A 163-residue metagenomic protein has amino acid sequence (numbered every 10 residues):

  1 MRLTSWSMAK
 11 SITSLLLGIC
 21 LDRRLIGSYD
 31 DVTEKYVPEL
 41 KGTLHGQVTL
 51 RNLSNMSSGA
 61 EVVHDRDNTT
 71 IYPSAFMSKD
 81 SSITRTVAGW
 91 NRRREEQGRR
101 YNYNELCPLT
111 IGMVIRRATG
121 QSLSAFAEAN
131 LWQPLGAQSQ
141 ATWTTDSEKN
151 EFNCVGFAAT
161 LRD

Functional and structural regions predicted by a protein language model:
T4, D22-E61, R92, A118-A159: Active-site helix/loop module of the DD-peptidase/beta-lactamase fold, centered on the serine-lysine SxxK catalytic
W6, Y101: Catalytic tyrosine of NAD(P)H-dependent dehydrogenase/reductases that use a Tyr as the general acid/base
A9: Active-site helix of classical SDR
G18-D22, T110-A118: Well-ordered alpha-helical scaffold segments within catalytic/enzyme domains
N68-T69, N91-Q97, C107-L109, T145-N153: Flexible glycine/proline-enriched surface loops and loop-helix/loop-strand junctions
T70-N91: Amphipathic alpha-helical interface segments
C107-V114, V155-D163: Active-site-proximal alpha-helical segments within enzyme catalytic domains
